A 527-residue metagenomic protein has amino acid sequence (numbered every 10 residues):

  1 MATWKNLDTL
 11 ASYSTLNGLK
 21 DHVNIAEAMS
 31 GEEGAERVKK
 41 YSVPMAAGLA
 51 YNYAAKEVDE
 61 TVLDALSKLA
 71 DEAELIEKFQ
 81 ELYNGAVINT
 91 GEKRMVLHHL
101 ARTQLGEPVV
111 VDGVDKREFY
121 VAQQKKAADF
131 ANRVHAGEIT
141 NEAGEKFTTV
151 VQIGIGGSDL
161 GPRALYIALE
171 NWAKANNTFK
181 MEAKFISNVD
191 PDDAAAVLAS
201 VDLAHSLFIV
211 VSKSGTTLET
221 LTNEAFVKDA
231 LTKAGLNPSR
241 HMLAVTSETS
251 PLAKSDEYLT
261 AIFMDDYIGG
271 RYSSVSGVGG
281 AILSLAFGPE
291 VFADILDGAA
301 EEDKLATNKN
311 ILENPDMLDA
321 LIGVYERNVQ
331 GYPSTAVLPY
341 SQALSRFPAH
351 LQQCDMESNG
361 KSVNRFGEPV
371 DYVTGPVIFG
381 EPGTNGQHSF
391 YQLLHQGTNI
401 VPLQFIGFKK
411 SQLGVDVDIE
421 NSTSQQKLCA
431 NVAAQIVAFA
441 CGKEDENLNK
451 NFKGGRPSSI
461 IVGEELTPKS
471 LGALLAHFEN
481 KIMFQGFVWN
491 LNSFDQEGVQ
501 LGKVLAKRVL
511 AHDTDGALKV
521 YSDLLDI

Functional and structural regions predicted by a protein language model:
A2-L19, D229, V329, T384 (+4 more regions): Metal- and O2-centered redox machinery and metal/ROS homeostasis
W4-A143, N421-L428, A440-C441, Q485 (+2 more regions): Extended, charge-enriched "interface" segments that sit outside catalytic cores
D129-G137, A143-K309: Glycine-rich phosphate-binding loops that contact phosphosugars or nucleotide phosphates
T148-G156, F208-S214, S334-S341, I378 (+1 more regions): Short glycine-rich or small-residue beta-strand-to-loop segments that form or flank ligand, phosphate, metal/Fe-S
L165-E170, A199-L203, A225-V227, L259 (+4 more regions): Short, solvent-exposed amphipathic alpha-helical segments in soluble enzyme and RNA/protein-processing domains
A230-V415, G454, L501-I527: Active-site phosphate/pyrophosphate-binding segments
V415-K450: Acidic, Ser/Thr-rich peripheral helices and adjacent loops at domain boundaries
S459-I527: C-terminal helical/tail subdomains of lipid-metabolizing enzymes
